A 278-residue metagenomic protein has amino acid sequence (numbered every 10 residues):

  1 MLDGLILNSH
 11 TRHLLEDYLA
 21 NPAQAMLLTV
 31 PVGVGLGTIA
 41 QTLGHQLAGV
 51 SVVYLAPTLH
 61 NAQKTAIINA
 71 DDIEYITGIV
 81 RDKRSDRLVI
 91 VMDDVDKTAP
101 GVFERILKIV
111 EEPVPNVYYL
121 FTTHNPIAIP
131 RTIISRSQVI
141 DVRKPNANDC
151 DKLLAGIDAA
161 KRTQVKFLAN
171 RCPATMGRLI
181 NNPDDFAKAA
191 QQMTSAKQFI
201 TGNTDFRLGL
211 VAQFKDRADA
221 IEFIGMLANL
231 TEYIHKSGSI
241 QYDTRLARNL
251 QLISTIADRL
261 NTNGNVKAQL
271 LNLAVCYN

Functional and structural regions predicted by a protein language model:
M1-V34, I39-S51, L55-T58, N116 (+1 more regions): Charged, glycine-rich active-site and insertion segments that engage polyanionic ligands
H13-Y18, I67-I90, K97, G101-K108: Conserved alpha-helical scaffold flanking the Walker A/P-loop in AAA+ ATPase domains
V30, M92-D94: Short glycine-centered, acidic/aromatic-flanked micro-motifs in structured strand/loop junctions that mark active-site
A62-N69, V95, V139: Flexible beta-alpha connector loops of hexameric P-loop NTPases
I90-V91, F121: Walker B beta-strand of ABC/ABC-like P-loop ATPase nucleotide-binding domains, specifically the conserved hydrophobic
V91-M92, D141: Short catalytic-loop micro-motif centered on adjacent basic/acidic residues
K97, G101-F121, R131: Conserved catalytic/switch belt of AAA+ P-loop NTPases
